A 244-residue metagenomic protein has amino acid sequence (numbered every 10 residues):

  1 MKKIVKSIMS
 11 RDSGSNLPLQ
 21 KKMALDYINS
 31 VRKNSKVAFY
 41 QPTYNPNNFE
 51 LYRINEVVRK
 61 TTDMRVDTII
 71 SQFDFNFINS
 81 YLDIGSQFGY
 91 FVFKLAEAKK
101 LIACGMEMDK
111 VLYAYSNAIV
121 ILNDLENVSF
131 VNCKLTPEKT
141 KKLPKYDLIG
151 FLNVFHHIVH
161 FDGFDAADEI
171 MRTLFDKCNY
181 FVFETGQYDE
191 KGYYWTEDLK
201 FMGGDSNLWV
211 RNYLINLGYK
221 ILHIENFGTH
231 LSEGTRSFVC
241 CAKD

Functional and structural regions predicted by a protein language model:
V58-F77: Conserved alpha-helix/loop element of class I SAM-dependent methyltransferases that forms part of the SAM/SAH-binding
F77-Q87: Conserved class I S-adenosyl-L-methionine
G89-F93: Glycine-rich SAM-binding Motif I of class I
I102-E107: Conserved SAM-binding motif I beta-strand of class I
S116-N117: Conserved SAM-binding loop
G150: A conserved beta-strand element that flanks and buttresses the S-adenosyl-L-methionine
I158-T173: A short, conserved alpha-helix within the catalytic core of class I
K177-D189: Conserved beta-strand signature within the Rossmann-like core of class I S-adenosyl-L-methionine
